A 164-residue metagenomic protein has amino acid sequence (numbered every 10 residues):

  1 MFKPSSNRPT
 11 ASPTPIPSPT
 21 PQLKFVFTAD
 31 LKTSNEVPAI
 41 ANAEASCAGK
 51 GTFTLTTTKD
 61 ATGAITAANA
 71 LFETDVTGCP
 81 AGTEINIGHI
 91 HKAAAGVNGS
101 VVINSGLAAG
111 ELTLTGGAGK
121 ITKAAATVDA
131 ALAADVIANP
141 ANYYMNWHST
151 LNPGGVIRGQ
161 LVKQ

Functional and structural regions predicted by a protein language model:
F2-P4, P9-G88, K92-Q164: Metal-centered catalytic cores of metalloenzymes
